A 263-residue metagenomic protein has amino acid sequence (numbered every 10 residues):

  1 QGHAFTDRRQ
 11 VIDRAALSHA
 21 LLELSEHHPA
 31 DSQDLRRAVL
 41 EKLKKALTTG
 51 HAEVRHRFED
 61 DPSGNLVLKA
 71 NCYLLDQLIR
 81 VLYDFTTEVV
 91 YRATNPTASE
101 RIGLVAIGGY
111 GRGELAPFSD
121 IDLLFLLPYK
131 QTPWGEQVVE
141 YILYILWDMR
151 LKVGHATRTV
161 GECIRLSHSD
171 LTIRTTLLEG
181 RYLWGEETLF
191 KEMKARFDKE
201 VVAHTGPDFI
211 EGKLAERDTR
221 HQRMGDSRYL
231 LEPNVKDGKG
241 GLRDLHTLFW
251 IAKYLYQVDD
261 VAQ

Functional and structural regions predicted by a protein language model:
Q1-Q263: A nucleotide- and high-energy phosphate-metabolite-utilizing enzyme signature
